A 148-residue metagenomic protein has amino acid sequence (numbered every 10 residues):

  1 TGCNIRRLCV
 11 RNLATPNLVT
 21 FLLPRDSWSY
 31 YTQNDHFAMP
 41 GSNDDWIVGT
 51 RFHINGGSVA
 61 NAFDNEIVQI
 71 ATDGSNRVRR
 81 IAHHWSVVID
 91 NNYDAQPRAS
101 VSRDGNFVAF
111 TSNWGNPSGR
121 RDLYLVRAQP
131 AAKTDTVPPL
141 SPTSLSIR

Functional and structural regions predicted by a protein language model:
T1-C3, R103: Catalytic cores of extracellular degradative/oxidative enzymes
C3-C9, N17-S86: Loop/turn-rich, solvent-exposed surfaces of beta-rich toroidal or solenoidal domains
V10-N12, Q69, L125-R127: Conserved blade-register residue in beta-propeller folds
F63, A95, S141: Exposed loop/turn and edge beta-strand positions of beta-sandwich/beta-sheet ligand-binding modules
F63, R77, G119-R121, P138: Residue-level signal for beta-strand positions within conserved beta-sheet cores that form or flank
W85-V88, D94: Non-catalytic C-terminal accessory/binding modules of secreted extracellular proteins
N92-T134: Blade-level signature of beta-propeller repeat domains, shared across WD40, Kelch, NHL, RCC1 and BNR/Asp-box propellers
V137-R148: Enriched but not universal
